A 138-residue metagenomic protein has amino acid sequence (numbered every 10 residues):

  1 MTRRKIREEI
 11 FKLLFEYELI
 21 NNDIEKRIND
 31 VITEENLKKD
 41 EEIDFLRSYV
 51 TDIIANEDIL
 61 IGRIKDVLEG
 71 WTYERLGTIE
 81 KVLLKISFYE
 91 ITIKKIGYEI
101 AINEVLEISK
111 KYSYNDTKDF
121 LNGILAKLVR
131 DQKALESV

Functional and structural regions predicted by a protein language model:
M1-K118, N122-V138: N-terminal interaction/assembly modules
